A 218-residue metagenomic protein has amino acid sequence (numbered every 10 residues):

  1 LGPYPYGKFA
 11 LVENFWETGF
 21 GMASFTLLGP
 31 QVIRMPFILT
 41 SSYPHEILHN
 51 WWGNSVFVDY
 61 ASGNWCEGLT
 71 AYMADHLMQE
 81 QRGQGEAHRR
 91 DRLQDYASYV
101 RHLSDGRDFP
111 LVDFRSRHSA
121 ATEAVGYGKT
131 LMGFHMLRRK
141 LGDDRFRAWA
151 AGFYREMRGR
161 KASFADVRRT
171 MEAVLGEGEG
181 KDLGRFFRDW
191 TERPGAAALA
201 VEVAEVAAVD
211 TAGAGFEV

Functional and structural regions predicted by a protein language model:
L1, V12-W16, D95-V100, R185-D189: Intrinsically disordered, low-complexity boundary segments flanking structured domains
L1-N50, N54-W65, T70-M73, R82 (+1 more regions): Juxtacatalytic substrate-recognition/specificity segment
L1-Y4, N50-S55, D59, M73-G85 (+6 more regions): A generic secondary-structure signal for well-formed alpha-helical elements
P3-A10, V58-A61, Q84-R89, A148-W149 (+1 more regions): Surface-exposed patches in mature extracellular/periplasmic domains of secreted proteins
T18, N50, N54, E80 (+4 more regions): A short secondary-structure junction motif
F37, A61, E67-M136, K140-L141: Acidic/His/Gly-enriched intrinsically disordered linker/tail segments that often contain short helix/coil "MoRF-like"
E123-F216: Amphipathic alpha-helical substructures
